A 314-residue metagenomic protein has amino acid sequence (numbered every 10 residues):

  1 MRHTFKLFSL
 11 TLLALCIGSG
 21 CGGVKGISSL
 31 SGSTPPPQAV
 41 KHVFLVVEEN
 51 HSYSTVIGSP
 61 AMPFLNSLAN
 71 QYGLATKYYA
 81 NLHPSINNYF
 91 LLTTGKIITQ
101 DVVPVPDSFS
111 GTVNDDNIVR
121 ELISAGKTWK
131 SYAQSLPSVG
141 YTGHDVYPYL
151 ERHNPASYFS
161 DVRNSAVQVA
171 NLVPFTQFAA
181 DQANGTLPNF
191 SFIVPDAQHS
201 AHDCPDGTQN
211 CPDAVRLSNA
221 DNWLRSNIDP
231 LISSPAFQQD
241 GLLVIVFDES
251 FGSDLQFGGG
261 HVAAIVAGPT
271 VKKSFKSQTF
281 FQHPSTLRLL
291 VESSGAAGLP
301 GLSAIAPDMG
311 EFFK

Functional and structural regions predicted by a protein language model:
M1-S9: Bacterial N-terminal signal peptides that target proteins for export
L10-C16: Sec-dependent N-terminal signal peptides of Gram-positive bacterial secreted proteins and lipoproteins
G18-G20: C-terminal motif of bacterial Sec signal peptides marking the signal peptidase cleavage site
G23-K314: N-terminal pro-sequences and low-complexity stem/linker regions of secreted or lumenal proteins
